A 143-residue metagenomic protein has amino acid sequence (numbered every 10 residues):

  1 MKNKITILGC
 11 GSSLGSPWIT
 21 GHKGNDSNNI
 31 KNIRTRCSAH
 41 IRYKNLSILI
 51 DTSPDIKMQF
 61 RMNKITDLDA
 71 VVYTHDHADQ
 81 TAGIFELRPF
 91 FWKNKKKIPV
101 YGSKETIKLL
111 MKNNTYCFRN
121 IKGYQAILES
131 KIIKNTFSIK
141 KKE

Functional and structural regions predicted by a protein language model:
M1-E143: Binuclear metal-dependent hydrolase catalytic cores
